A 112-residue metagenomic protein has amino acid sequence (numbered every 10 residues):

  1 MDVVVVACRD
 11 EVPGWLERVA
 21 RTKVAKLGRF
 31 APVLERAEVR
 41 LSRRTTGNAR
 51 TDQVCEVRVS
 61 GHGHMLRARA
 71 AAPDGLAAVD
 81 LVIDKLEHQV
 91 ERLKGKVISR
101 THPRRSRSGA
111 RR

Functional and structural regions predicted by a protein language model:
M1-R112: N-terminal, polar/charged subdomain of small-to-medium soluble alpha/beta proteins
